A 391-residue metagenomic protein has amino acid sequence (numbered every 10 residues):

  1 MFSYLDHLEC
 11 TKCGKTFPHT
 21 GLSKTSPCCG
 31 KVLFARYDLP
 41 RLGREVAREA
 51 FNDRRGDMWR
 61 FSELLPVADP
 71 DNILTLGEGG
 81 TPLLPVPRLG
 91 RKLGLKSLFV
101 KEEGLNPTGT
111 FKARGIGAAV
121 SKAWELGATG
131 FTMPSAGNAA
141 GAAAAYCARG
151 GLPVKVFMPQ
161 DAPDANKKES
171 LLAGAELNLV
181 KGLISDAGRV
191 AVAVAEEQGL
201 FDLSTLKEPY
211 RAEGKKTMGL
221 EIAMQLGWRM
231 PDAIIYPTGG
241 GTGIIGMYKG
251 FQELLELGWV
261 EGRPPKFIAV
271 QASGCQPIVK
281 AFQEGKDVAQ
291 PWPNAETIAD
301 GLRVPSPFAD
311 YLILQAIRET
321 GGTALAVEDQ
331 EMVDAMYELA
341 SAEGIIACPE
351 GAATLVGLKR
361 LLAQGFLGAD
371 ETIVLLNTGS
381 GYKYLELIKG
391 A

Functional and structural regions predicted by a protein language model:
M1-A391: PLP-dependent amino-acid enzyme catalytic core
